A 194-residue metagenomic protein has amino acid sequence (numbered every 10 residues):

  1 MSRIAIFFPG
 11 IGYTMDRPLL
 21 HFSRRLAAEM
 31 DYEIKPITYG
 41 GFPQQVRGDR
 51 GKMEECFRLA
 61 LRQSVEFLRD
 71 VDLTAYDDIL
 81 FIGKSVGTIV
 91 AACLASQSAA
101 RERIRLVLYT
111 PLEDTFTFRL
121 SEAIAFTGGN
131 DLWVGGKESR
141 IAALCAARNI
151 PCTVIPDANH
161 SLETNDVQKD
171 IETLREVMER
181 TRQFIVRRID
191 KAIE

Functional and structural regions predicted by a protein language model:
S2-Y76: Serine-hydrolase catalytic machinery in alpha/beta-hydrolase-like enzymes
L20-H21, S121, V134-L144: Short alpha-helix in the alpha/beta-hydrolase fold that links the catalytic acid
E33, R105, N149-P151: Conserved beta-strand segments of alpha/beta enzyme cores
S64-S121: Primarily recognizes the serine-hydrolase "nucleophile elbow" in alpha/beta-hydrolase and SGNH/GDSL folds
A125-D131: Short beta-strand/loop motif that positions the catalytic acidic residue of the alpha/beta-hydrolase fold
A158-T173: Catalytic histidine-centered segment of alpha/beta-hydrolase-like enzymes
E176, R180-A192: C-terminal alpha-helix
